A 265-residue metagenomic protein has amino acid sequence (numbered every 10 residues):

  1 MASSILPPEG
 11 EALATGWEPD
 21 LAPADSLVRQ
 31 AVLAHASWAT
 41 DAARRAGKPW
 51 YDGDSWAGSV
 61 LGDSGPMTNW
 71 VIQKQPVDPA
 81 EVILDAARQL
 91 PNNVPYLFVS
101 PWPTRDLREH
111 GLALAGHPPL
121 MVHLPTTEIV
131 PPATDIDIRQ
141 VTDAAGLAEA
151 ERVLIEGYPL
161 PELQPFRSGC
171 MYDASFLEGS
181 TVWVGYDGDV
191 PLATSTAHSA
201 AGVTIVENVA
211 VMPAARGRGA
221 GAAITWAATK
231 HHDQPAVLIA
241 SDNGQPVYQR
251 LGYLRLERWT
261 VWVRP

Functional and structural regions predicted by a protein language model:
M1-P91: N-terminal charged segments
A43-G53, N92-Y96, P101, A115-P118 (+1 more regions): A short helix-loop-beta-strand connector motif used in the catalytic cores of GNAT acetyltransferases and, in some
P66-Q75, G202-P213: Conserved acetyl-CoA binding element of GNAT-fold acetyltransferases
K74-T142, L238-A240, G244, W259-R264: Acyl-donor-binding surface of acyltransferase catalytic domains
P79-A86, N208-H231, R250: Conserved acetyl-CoA-binding loop-helix of GNAT-fold acetyltransferases
L107, Y248, Y253: Conserved active-site tyrosine of GNAT-family acetyltransferases
A144-E156: A short, well-structured alpha-helix characteristic of acyl/acetyltransferase catalytic modules
E162-A210: A conserved beta-strand-loop-helix scaffold within acyl/acetyltransferase catalytic domains
